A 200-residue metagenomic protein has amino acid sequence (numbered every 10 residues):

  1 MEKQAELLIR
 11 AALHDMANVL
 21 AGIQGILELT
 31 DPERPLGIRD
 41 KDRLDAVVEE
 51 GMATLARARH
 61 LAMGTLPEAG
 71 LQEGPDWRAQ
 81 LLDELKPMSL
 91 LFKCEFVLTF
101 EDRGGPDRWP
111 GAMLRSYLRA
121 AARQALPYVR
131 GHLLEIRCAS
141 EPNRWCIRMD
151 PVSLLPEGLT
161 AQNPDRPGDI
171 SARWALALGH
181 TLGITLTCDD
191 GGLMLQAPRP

Functional and structural regions predicted by a protein language model:
M1-L8, M16, L20-R57, G70 (+1 more regions): Histidine phosphotransfer helical core of two-component systems
E6-L29, W109-A139, G168-T181: Conserved ATP-binding N-box helix of the HATPase_c
K41-E95: Conserved DHp (HisKA) dimerization/phosphotransfer helix of two-component histidine kinases, i.e., the long coiled-coil
C94-R103, L186-C188: Conserved transmitter core of two-component histidine kinases
C138-P142, C188-D190: Generic beta-strand structural signal
E141-L176: Glycine-rich/acidic phosphate-handling loop/turn and adjacent ATP-lid/helix of nucleotide-binding kinase/ATPase domains
D150, D190-P200: Short C-terminal beta-strand
H180-M194: Glycine-rich ATP-binding loops of the HATPase_c
